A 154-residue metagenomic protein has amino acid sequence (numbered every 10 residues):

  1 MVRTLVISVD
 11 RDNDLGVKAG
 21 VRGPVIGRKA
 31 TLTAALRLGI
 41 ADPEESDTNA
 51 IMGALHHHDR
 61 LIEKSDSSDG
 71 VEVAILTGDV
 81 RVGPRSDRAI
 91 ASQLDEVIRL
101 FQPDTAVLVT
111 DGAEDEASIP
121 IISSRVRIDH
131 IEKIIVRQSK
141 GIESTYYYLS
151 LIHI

Functional and structural regions predicted by a protein language model:
M1-I128, I135: Soluble N-terminal domains of membrane-associated systems
V136-S144: Short, charged, surface-exposed secondary-structure boundary motifs
T145-L149: Hydrophobic transmembrane alpha-helix segments characteristic of membrane transport and insertion machinery
I152-I154: Conserved small/polar residues in nucleotide/adenosyl-binding loops
